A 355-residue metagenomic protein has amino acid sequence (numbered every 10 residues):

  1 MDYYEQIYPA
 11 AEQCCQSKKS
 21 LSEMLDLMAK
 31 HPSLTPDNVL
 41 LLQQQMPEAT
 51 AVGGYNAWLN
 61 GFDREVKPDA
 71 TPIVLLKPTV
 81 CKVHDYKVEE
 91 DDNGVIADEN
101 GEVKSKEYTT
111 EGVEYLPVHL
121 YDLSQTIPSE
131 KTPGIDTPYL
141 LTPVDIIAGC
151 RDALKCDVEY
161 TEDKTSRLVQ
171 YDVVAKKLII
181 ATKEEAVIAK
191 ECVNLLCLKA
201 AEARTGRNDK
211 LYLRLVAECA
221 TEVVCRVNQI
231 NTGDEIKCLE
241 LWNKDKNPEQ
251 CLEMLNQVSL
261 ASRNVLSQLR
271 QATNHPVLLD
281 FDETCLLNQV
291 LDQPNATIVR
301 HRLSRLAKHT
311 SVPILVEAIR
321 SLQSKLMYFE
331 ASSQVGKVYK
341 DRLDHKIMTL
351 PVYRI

Functional and structural regions predicted by a protein language model:
M1-Q289, R354: N-terminal accessory/interface modules of nucleic-acid-binding and processing proteins
I7, A11, V258, S262 (+3 more regions): Short amphipathic alpha-helical coiled-coil/interface segments
A217, F329, K337, D341 (+1 more regions): Non-Sec secretion/translocation targeting segments of pathogen effectors
L287, L291-P294, L343, L350: C-terminal toxic effector domains targeting nucleic acids or NAD/ADP-ribose
L291-H301, R305-E317, L326-V338: Charged, low-complexity interaction regions
